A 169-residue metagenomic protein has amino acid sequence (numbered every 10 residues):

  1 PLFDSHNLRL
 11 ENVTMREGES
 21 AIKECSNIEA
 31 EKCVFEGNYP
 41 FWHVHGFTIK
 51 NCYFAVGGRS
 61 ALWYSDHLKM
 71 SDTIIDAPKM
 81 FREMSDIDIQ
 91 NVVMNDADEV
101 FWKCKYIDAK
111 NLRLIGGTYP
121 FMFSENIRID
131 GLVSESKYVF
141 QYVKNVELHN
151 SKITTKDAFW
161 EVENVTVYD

Functional and structural regions predicted by a protein language model:
P1-D169: Long, distal/terminal scaffolding or interaction modules with repetitive or compositionally biased sequence
